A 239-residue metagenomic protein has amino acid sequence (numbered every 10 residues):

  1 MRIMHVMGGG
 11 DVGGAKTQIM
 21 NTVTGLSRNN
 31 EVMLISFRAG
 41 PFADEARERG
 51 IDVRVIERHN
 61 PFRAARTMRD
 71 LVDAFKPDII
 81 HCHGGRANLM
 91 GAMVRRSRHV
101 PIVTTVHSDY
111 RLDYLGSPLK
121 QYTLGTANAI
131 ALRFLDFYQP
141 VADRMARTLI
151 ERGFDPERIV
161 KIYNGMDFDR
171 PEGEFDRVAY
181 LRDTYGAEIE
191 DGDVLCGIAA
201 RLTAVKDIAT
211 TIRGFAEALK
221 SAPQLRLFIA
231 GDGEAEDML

Functional and structural regions predicted by a protein language model:
M1-L239: Membrane-interface segments of envelope glycosyltransferases acting on lipid-linked substrates or membrane lipids
